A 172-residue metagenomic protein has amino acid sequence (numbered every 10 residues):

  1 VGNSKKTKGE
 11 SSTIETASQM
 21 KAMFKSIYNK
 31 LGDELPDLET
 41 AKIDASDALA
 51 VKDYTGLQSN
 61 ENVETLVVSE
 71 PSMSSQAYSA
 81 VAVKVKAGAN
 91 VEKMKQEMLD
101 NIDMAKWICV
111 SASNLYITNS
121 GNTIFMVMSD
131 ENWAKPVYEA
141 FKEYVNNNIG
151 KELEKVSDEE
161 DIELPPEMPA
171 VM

Functional and structural regions predicted by a protein language model:
G2-S79, V85-M172: Soluble, non-membrane globular domain cores that form compact, hydrophobic packing and curved binding surfaces
